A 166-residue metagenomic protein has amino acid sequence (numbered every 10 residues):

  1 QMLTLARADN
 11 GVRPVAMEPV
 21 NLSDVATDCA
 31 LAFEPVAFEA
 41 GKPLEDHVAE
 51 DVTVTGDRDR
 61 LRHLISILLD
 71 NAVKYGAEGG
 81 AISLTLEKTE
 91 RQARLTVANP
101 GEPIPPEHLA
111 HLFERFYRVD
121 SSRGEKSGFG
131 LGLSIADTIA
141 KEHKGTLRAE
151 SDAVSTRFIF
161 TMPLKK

Functional and structural regions predicted by a protein language model:
N10-V15, T53-G56: Conserved micro-motifs of the catalytic ATP-binding
A16-L31: A conserved beta-strand-to-alpha-helix junction within the catalytic ATP-binding
A16-P19, F38, P43-V52: Conserved catalytic submotifs in the C-terminal HATPase_c
A72-V73: Short helix-loop "hinge" at the ATP-lid/N-box region of the Bergerat-fold HATPase_c
G79-R91: Short beta-strand/loop element within the Bergerat-fold HATPase_c
I104-F116: Short conserved segment of the HATPase_c
K144-G145, A149: Conserved glycine-rich
